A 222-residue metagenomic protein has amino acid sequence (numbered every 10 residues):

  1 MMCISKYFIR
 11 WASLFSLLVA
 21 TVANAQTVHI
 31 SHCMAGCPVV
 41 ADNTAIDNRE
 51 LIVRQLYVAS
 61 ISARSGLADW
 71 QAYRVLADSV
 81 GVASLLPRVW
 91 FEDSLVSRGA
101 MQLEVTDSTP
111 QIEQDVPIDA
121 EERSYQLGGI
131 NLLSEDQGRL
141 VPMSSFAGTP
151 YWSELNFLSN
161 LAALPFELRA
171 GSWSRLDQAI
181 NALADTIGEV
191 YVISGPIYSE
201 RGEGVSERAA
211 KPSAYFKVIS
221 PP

Functional and structural regions predicted by a protein language model:
M2-A12: Bacterial N-terminal signal peptides that target proteins for export
A12-L17, F157: Residues at the start of alpha-helices and the adjacent loop-to-helix junctions
F15, Q55-Y57, L67-W70, E189-V190 (+1 more regions): Short, surface-exposed beta-edge/turn micro-motifs
A20-V22: N-terminal signal peptide c-region/cleavage motif recognized by signal peptidases
A25-A77: N-terminal module-boundary/linker segments of secreted carbohydrate-active enzymes
Q55-D136: Short, His- and charge-rich active-site/binding loops that engage polyanionic ligands
P110-P222: Domain-level detector of nuclease and nuclease-like folds in predominantly extracellular/periplasmic contexts
